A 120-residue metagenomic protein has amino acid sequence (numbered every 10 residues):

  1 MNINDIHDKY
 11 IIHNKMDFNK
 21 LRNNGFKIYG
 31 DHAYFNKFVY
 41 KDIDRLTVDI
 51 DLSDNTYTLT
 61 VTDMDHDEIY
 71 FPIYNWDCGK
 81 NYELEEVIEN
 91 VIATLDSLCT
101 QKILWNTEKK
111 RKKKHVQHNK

Functional and structural regions predicted by a protein language model:
M1-F18: Charge-rich, low-complexity N-terminal segments
N2-I6, R45, N55-K120: Intrinsically disordered, low-complexity regulatory regions enriched in serine/threonine/proline and acidic residues
K9, N14, N36-F38, E83-E86: Short, flexible coil/linker segments at or flanking structured domains
K15-N55: Amphipathic, interaction-prone secondary-structure segments
